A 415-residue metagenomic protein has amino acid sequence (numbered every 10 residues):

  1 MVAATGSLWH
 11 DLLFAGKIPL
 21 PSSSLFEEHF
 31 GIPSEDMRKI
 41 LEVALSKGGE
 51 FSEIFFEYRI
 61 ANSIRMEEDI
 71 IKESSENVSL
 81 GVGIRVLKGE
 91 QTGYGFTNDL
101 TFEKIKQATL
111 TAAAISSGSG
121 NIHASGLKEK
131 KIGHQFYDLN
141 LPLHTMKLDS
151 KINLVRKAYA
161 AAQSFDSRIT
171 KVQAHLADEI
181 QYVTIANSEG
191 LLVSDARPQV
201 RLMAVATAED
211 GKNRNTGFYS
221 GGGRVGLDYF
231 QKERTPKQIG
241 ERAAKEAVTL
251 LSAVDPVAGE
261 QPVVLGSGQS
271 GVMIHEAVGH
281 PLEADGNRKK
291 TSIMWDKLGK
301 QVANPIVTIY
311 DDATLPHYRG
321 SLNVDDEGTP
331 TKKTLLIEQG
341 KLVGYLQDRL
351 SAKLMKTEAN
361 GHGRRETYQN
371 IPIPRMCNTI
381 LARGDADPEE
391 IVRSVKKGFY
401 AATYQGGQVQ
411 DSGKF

Functional and structural regions predicted by a protein language model:
V2-F415: N-terminal small-residue-enriched
